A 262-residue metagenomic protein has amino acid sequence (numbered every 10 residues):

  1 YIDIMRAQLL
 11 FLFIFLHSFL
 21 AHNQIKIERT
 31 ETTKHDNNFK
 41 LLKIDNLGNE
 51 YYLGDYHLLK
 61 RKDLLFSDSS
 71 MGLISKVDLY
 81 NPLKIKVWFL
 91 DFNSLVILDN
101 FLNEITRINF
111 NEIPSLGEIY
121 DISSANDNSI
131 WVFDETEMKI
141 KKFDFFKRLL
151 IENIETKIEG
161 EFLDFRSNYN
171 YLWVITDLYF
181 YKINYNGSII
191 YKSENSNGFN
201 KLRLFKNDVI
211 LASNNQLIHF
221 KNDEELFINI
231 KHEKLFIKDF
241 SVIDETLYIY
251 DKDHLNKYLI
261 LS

Functional and structural regions predicted by a protein language model:
Y1-R29, S262: Bacterial Sec-dependent N-terminal signal peptides
N23-N37, R61-D63: A short helix->beta-strand "capping" segment at the edge of beta-propeller domains
E31-D36, F66-S70, N109-S115, N153-I158 (+2 more regions): Surface loop/turn motifs at the tips and blade-to-blade linkers of beta-strand repeat domains
D36-I44, M71-L79, L116-S123, E159-Y169 (+2 more regions): Repeated scaffold domains used in trafficking and secretory/extracellular systems, primarily beta-propellers
K40-G54, L83-F89, L95, N128-D134 (+4 more regions): Short beta-strand elements that form the blades of beta-propeller/WD-repeat-like and other beta-sheet-rich scaffold
K62-D63, D99-N103, D144-K147, N184-S188 (+2 more regions): Short loop/turn segments that connect beta-strands within beta-propeller blades
D63-K84, T106-L116: Blade-loop segments of beta-propeller domains
K238-S262: Blade-level signature of beta-propeller repeat domains, shared across WD40, Kelch, NHL, RCC1 and BNR/Asp-box propellers
